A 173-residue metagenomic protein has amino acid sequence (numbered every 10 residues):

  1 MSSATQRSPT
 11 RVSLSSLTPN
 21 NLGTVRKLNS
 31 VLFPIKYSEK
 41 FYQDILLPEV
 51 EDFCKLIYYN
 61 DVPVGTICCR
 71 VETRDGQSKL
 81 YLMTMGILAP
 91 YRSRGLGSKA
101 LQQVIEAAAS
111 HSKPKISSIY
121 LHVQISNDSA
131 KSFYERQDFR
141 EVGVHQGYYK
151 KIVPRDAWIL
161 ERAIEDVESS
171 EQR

Functional and structural regions predicted by a protein language model:
S3, R7, V12, P19-R92 (+2 more regions): Acetyl-CoA-dependent GNAT
L14, S93, V123: Conserved SAM-binding loop
Y42-I45, H145-Y149: Short, solvent-exposed loop/turn elements at beta->coil junctions and helix N-caps that rim active or binding pockets
T66, V142-V144: Residue-level detector of high-confidence beta-strand sites
R94-K99, S132: A short glycine-leucine-enriched loop at secondary-structure breakpoints that most characteristically corresponds
K115-Y120, Q124-D128, E135-R140, G147-R173: C-terminal "cap" of GNAT-fold acetyltransferases
